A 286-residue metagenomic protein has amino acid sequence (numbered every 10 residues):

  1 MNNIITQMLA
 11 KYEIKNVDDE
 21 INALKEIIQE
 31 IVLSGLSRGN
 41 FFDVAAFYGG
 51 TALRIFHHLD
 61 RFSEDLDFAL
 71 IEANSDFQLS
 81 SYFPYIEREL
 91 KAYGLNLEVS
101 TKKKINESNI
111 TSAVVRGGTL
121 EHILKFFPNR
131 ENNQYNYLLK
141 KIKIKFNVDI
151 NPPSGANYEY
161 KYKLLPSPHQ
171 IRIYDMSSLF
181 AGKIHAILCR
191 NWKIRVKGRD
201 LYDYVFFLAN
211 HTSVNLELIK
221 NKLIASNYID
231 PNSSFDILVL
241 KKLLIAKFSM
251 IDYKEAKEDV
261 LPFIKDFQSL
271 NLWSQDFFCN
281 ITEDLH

Functional and structural regions predicted by a protein language model:
M1-A45, F56-L59, I71-H286: Structured mid-to-C-terminal alpha-helical surface segments
Y48-T51: Glycine-rich beta-strand-to-loop/alpha-helix junction loops that act as flexible
S63: Anion-coordinating catalytic cores for phosphoryl-, nucleotidyl-, and glycosidic chemistry
